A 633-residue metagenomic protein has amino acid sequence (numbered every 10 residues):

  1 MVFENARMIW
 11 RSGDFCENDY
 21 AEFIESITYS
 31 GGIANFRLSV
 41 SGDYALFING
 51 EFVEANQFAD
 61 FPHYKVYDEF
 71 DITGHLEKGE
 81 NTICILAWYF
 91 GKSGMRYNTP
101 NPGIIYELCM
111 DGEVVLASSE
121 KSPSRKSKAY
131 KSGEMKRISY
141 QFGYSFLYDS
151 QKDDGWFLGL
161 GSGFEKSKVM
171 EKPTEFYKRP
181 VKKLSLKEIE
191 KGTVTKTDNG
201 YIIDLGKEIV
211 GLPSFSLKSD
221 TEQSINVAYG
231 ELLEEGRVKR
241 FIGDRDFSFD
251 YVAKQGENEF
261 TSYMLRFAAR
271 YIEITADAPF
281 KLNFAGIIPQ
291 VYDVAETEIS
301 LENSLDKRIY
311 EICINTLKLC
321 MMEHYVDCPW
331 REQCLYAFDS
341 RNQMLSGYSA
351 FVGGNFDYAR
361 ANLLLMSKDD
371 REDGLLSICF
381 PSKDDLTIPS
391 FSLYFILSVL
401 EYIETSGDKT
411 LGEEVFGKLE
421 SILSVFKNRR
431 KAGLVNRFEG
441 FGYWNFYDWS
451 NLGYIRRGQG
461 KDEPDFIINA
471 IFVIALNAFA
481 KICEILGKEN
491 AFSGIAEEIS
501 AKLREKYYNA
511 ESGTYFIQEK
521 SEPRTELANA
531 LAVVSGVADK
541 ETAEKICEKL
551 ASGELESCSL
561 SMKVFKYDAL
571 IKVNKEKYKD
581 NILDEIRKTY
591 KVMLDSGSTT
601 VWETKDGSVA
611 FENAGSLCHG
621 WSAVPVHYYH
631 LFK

Functional and structural regions predicted by a protein language model:
M1-D327, D339, G354-Y358, M366 (+3 more regions): Extracellular/oxidizing-compartment recognition motifs
G91, L335-K633: Active-site core of glycosidic bond-cleaving carbohydrate-active enzymes
E332: Phosphate-binding glycine-rich loops and their immediate beta-loop-alpha structural context
